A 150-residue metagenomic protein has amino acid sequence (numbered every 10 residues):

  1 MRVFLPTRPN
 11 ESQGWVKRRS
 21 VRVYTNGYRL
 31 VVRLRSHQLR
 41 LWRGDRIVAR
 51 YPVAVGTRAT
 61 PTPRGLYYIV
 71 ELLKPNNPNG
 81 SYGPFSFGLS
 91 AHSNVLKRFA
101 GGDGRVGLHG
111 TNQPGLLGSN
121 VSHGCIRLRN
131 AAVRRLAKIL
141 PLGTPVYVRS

Functional and structural regions predicted by a protein language model:
M1-R19: SH3/SH3-like beta-barrel superfamily modules
T7, S20-R29, R50, T57-L66 (+1 more regions): Exported/periplasmic cell-wall-interacting domains
L39: Gly/Thr-rich phosphate-binding beta-strand-loop-beta motif of the actin/hexokinase/Hsp70
D45-I47: Residue-level signal for glycine
